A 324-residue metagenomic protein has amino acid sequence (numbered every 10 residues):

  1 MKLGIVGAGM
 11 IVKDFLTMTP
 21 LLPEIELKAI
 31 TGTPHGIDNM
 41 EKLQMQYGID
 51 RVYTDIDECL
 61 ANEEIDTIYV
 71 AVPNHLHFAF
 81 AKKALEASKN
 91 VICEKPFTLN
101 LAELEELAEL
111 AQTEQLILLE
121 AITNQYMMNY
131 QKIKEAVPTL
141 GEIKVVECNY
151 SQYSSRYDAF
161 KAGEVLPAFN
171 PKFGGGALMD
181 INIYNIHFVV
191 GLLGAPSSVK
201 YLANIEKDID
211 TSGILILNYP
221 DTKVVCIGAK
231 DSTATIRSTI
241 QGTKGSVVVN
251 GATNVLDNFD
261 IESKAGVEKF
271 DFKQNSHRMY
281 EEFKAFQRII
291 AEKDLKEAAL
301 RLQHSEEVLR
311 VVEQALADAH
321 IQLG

Functional and structural regions predicted by a protein language model:
M1-Y47, I321-G324: N-terminal Rossmann-like dinucleotide-binding module
G36, Y47-A108: Beta-loop-alpha module in the N-terminal Rossmann-like domain of NAD(P)-dependent dehydrogenases, especially those
Y53, C93, L118-E120, V249: Hydrophobic residues in well-ordered beta-strands that form the structural core
T67-Y69, A285-G324: C-terminal helix-rich "cap/oligomerization" subdomain common to oxidoreductases
E106-T123, E142-V145: Rossmann-fold dehydrogenase core element
N124-A195: Predominantly a Rossmann-like dinucleotide-binding segment in NAD(P)-dependent oxidoreductases
N185-V255, K284-K293: Contiguous beta-strand/loop segments that form the cofactor/metal-binding neighborhood of enzyme cores
K273-K284, L300: Active-site loop of classical SDR/Rossmann-like NAD(P)-dependent oxidoreductases, centered on the catalytic Tyr-X3-Lys
